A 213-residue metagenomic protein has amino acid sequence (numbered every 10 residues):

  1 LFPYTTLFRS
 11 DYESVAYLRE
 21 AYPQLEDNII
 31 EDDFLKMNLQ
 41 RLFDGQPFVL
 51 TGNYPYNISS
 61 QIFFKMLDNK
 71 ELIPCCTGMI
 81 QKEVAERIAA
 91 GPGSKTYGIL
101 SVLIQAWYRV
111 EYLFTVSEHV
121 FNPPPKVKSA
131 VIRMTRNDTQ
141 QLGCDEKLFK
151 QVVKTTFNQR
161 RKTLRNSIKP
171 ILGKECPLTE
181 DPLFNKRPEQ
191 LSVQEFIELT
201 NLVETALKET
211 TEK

Functional and structural regions predicted by a protein language model:
L1, F8-Q151, T155, E195-E198 (+2 more regions): Catalytic cores of RNA-modifying enzymes
R136, V153-K213: C-terminal lobe and adjacent flexible extensions of AdoMet/dcAdoMet transferase-like proteins
